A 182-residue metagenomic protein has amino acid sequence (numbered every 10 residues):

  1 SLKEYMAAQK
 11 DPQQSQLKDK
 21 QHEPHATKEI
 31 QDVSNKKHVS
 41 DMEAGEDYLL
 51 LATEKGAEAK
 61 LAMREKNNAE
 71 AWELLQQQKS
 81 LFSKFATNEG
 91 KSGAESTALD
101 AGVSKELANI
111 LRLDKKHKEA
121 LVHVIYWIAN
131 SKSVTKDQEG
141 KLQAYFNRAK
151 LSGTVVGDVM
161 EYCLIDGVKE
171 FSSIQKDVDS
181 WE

Functional and structural regions predicted by a protein language model:
L50, S92-L99: Structural signature of alpha-solenoid helical repeat junctions
S83-K91, A129-G140: Boundary/linker segments of alpha-helical solenoid repeat arrays
H117-T135: TPR/TPR-like (Sel1-like) alpha-helical repeat modules
